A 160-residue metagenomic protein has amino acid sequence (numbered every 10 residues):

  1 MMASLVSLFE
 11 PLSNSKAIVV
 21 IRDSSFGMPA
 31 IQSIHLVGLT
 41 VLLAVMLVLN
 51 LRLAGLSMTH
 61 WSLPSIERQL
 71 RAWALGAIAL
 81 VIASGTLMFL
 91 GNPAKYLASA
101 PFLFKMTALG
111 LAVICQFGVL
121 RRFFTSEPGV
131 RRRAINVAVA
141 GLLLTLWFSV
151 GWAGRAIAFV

Functional and structural regions predicted by a protein language model:
M1-V160: Polytopic transmembrane helical bundles with strong interfacial aromatic enrichment
